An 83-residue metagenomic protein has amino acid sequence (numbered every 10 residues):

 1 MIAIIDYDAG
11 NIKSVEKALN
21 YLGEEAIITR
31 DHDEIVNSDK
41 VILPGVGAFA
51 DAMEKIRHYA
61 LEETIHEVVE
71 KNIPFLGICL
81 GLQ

Functional and structural regions predicted by a protein language model:
M1-L76, L80: N-terminal beta1-alpha1 cap of cysteine-dependent amidohydrolase-like domains
Q83: Anionic-ligand binding patches
